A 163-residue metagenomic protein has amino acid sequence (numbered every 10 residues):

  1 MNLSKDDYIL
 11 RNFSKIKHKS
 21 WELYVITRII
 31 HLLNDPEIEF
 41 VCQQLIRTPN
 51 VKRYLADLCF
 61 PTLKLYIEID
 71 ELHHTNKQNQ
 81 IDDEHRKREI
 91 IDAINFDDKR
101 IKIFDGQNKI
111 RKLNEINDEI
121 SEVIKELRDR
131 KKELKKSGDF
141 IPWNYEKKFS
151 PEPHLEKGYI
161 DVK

Functional and structural regions predicted by a protein language model:
M1-K163: Nucleic-acid endo/exonuclease domains
